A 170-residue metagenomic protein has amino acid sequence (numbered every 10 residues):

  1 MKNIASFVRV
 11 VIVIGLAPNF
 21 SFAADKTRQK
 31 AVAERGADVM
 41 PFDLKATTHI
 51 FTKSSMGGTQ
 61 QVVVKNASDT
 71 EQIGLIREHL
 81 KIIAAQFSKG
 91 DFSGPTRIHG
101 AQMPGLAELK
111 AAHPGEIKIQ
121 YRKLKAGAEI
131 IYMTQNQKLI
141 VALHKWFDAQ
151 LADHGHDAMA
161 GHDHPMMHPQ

Functional and structural regions predicted by a protein language model:
M1-K2, P18, D25: Generic cytosolic/nucleocytoplasmic N-terminal low-complexity/intrinsically disordered segments
M1-V11: Bacterial N-terminal signal peptides that target proteins for export
R9-N19: Bacterial N-terminal signal peptides
F22-Q170: Intrinsically disordered, low-complexity terminal tails/loops enriched in metal-binding residues
